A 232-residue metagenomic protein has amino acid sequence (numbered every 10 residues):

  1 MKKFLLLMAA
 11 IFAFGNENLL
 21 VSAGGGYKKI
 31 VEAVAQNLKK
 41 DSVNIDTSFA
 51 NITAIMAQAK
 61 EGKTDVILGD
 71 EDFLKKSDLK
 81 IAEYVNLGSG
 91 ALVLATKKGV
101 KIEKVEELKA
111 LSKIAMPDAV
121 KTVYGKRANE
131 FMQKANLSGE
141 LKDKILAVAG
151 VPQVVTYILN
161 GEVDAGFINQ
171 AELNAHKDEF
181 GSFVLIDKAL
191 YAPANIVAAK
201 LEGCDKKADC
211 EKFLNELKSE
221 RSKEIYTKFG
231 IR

Functional and structural regions predicted by a protein language model:
F4-A13: Sec-dependent N-terminal signal peptides
N16-K40, T53-R232: Exported/periplasmic ABC-transporter solute-binding proteins
N44-A54: A short beta-strand-loop structural module common to alpha/beta enzyme folds
